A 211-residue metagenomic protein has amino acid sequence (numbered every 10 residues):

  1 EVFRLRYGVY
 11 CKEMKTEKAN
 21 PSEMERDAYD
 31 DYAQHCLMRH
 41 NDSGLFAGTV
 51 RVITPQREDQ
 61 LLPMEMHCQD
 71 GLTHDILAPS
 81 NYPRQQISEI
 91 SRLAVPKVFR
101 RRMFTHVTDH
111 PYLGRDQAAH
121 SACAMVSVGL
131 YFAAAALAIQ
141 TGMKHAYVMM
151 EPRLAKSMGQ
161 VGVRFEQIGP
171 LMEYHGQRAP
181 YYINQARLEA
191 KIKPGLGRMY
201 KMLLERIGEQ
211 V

Functional and structural regions predicted by a protein language model:
E1-E23, D31, H35-R39, F46 (+1 more regions): Short amphipathic alpha-helix that is part of the acyltransferase structural core
P21-D27, G169-L171: Short, solvent-exposed loop/turn elements at beta->coil junctions and helix N-caps that rim active or binding pockets
Q34-M38, Y82-R84, P96, I192-Y200: A general structural signal for short secondary-structure boundary/capping elements
S43-T49, S88: Glycine-rich phosphate/pyrophosphate-binding loop shared by adenosine-nucleotide-utilizing enzymes
T54-R57, A186-L188: Short, glycine-/Ser/Thr-/acidic-enriched flexible segments
Q56-R178, Y182: Acyl-donor binding region in acyl/amide transferases
G162-V211: Accessory, usually C-terminal, subdomains that scaffold auxiliary metal cofactors
